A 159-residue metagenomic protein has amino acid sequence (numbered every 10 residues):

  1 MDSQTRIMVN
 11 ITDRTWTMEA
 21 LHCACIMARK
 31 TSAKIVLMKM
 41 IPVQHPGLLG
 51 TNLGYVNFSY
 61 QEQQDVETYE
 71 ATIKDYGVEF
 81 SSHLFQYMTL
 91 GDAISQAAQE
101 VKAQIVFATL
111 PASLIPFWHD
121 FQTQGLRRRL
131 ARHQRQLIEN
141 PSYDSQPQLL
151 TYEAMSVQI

Functional and structural regions predicted by a protein language model:
M1-M18, L110, L126-I159: Intrinsically disordered or low-complexity boundary/linker segments at protein termini and domain junctions
D2-T51, H133, Q158-I159: Small/aliphatic-rich secondary-structure junction motif
A20, G47-G50, A93-S95, W118-H119 (+1 more regions): Short, well-ordered secondary-structure micro-motifs
T31, Y76, V101, H133-Q134: Helix C-cap/helix->beta junction micro-motif
V36-M38, S81-F85, Q136-N140: General small-molecule cofactor/ligand-binding pocket signal
G54-Q64: A short acidic, glycine-rich active-site loop that binds or catalyzes chemistry on phosphate/adenosine moieties
D75-V106, A112-S113, D144-S145, L149-I159: Structural beta-alpha unit
F107-R129: Glycine-rich, Arg-bearing micro-motifs that act as flexible, cationic patches
